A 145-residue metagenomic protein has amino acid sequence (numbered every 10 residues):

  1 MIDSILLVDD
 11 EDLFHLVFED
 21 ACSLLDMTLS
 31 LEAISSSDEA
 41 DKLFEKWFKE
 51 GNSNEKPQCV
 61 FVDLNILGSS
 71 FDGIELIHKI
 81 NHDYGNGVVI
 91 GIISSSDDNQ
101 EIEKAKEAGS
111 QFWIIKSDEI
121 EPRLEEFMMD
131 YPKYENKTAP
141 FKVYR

Functional and structural regions predicted by a protein language model:
D3-C22: Conserved acidic segment of CheY-like receiver
A33-C59, R123: Acidic, metal-coordinating helix/loop segments flanking the phosphotransfer/catalytic sites of two-component signaling
E55-C59, Y84-V89: His-Asp phosphorelay/catalytic-motif detector in bacterial-type signaling
V62-N65: Active-site residues of response regulator receiver
F71-E75, S96-I114, D118, P122: Alpha4 helix (beta4-alpha4-beta5 surface) of REC/receiver domains from two-component response regulators
F71-N86: Short amphipathic alpha-helix used as the core "switch/output" element in two-component signaling
G87-N99: A short, hydrophobic beta-strand element within the central beta-sheet of small alpha/beta folds
P122-R145: CheY-like receiver
